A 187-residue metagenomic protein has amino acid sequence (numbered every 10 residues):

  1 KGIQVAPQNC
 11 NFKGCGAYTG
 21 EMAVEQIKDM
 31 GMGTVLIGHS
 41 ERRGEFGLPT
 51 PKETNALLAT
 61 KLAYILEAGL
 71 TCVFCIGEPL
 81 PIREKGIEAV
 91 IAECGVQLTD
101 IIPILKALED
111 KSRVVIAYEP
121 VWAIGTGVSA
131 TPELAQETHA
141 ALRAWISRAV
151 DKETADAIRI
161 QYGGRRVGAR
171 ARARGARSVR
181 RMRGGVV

Functional and structural regions predicted by a protein language model:
K1-V187: Active-site loop-to-helix "anion-binding N-cap" substructures in soluble metabolic enzymes
